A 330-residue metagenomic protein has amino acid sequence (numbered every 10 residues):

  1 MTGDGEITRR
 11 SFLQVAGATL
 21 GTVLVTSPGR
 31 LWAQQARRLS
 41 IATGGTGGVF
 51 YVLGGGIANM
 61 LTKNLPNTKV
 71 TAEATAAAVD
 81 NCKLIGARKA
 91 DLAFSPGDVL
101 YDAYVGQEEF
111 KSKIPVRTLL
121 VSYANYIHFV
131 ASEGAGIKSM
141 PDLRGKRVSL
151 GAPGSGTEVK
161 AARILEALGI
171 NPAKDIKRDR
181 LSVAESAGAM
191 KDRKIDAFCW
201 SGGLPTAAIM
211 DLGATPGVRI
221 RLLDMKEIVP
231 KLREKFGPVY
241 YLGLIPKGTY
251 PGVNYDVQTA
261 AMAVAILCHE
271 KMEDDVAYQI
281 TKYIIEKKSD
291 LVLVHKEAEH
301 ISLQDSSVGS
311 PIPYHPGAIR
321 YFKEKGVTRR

Functional and structural regions predicted by a protein language model:
M1-S11, V15-V25, W32: N-terminal secretory signal peptides
Q34-A152, L222: Short, glycine-/small- and polar/acidic-enriched structural segments that line small-molecule recognition paths
R38, T62-T75, E166-L181, K194-A197: A local structural motif
V49-G56, M60, D80, L84 (+12 more regions): Extracytoplasmic/secreted proteins, especially bacterial periplasmic and envelope-associated proteins
A58-P66, A87-A90, V105, E166-I170 (+5 more regions): Sec-exported extracytoplasmic/periplasmic mature domains
G97-V99, E108, A135, P172-L267 (+1 more regions): Pocket-lining segment of extracytoplasmic ligand-binding domains
K111-P115, I127-P153, E158-D175, L181-A184 (+1 more regions): Hinge/capping helix and adjacent helix->loop/strand transition within the periplasmic-binding protein
E185, D192, G202-L222, R233-G237 (+2 more regions): An extracytoplasmic/periplasmic, membrane-proximal ligand-sensing/linker region
